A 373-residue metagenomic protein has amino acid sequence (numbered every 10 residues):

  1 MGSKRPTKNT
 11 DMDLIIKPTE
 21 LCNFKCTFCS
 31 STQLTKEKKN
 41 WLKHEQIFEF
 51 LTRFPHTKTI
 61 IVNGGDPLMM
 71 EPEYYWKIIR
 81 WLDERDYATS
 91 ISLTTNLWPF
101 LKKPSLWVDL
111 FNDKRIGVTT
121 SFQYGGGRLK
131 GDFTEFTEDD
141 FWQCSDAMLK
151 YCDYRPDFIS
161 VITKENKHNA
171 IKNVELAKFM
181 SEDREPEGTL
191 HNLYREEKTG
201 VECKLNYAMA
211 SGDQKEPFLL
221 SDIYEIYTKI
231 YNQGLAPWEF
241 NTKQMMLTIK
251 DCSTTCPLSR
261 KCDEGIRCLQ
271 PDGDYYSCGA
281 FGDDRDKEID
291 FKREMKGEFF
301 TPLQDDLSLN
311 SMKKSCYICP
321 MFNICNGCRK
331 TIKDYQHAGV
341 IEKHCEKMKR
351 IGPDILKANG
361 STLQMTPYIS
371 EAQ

Functional and structural regions predicted by a protein language model:
M1-P6, S311-Q373: Radical SAM enzyme core and accessory elements
R5-H44: Canonical Radical SAM [4Fe-4S] cluster-binding loop centered on the CxxxCxxC motif and its immediate flanking residues
P18-K25, D66, C316-I318, F322-N323: Cysteine-centered iron-sulfur cluster-binding motifs in ferredoxin-type domains/subunits of redox enzymes
I47-N63, M70-Y207: Radical SAM/AdoMet-radical enzyme domain recognition
R128, E185-S221, W238-T255, G282-R285: Flexible glycine/acidic-rich beta-alpha junction loops that bind and position SAM and/or redox cofactors in anaerobic
L220-D251, D274-N326: C-terminal accessory region of radical SAM enzymes
L258-E264: Short, small/polar residue-rich loop motifs at catalytic or cofactor-binding pockets
L269-Q270: Short, acidic, Ser/Thr-enriched surface-loop or helix-capping motifs
